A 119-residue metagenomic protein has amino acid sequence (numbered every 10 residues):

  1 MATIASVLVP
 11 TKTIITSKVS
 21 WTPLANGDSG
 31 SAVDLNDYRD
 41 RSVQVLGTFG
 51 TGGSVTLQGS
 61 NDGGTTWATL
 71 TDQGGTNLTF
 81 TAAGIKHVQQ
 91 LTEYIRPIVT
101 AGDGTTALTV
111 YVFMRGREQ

Functional and structural regions predicted by a protein language model:
M1-V19, F113-Q119: Short, intrinsically disordered N-terminal pre-domain segments
I14-T16, D28-G30, D40-S42: Intrinsic-disorder/low-complexity, polar/charged segments enriched in Ser/Thr/Lys/Arg/Asp/Glu/Gln
N26, S31-N36, T71-Q119: Beta-sandwich interaction modules
Y38-F49, P97: A short beta-strand element within beta-rich, extracytoplasmic domains of secreted/secretory-pathway proteins
L46-S54, G102-L108: Extended, low-complexity, turn-rich repeat/linker tracts enriched in Gly/Pro/Ser/Thr and Asp/Glu that occur
S60-N61: Conserved Ser/Thr-centered positions that define the repeating blades of beta-propeller domains
